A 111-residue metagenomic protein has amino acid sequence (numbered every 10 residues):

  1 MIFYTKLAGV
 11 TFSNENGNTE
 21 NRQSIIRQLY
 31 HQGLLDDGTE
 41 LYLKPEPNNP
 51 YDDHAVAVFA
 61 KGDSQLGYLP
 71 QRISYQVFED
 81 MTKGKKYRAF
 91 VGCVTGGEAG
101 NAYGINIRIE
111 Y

Functional and structural regions predicted by a protein language model:
M1-Y111: Conserved active-site motif detector
